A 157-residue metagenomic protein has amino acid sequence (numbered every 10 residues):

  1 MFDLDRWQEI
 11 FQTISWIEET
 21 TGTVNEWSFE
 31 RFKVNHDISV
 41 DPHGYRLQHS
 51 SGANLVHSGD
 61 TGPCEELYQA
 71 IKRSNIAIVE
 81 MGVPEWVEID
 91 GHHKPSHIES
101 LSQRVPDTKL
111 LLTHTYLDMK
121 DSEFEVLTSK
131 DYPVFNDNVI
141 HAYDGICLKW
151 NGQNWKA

Functional and structural regions predicted by a protein language model:
M1-V56, G62-C64, T108-K109, D118-A157: Binuclear metal-dependent hydrolase catalytic cores
H36, H92-H93, H114: Histidine-centered active-site/metal-ligand motif
V40, A53-D90: Active-site-proximal loop/helix segments of hydrolase catalytic cores
A70-R73, E99-D107, V134-F135: Short, conserved loop/helix-junction motifs that constitute active-site signature segments in enzyme catalytic cores
N75-A77, D107-L112: Hydrophobic beta-strand segments of well-ordered beta-sheets in folded domains
G82, T115, D144: Flexible loop residues that form catalytic and substrate-binding hotspots at small-molecule/glycan-binding clefts
D90-S100, E125-T128: Charged helix-capping and loop-helix junction motifs
